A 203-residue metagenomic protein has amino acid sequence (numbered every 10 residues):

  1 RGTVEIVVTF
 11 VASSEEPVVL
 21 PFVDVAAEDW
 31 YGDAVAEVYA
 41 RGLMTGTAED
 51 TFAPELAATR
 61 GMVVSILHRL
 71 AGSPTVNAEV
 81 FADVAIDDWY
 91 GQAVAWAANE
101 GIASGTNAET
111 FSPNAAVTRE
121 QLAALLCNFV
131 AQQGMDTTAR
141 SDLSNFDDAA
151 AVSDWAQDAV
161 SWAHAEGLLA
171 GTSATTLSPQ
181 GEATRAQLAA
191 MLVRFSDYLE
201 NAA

Functional and structural regions predicted by a protein language model:
R1-G2: Solvent-exposed segments in extracellular or luminal domains encompassing
V7-G32, T45-A93, E100-E120, L126-Q157 (+2 more regions): Feature responds to low-complexity, polar/acidic, surface-exposed segments characteristic of secreted/exported proteins
S13-E16, V38, V63, A97 (+2 more regions): Interaction-mediating elements
D33-R41: Mature N-terminal segment immediately following signal peptide/propeptide cleavage in secreted/periplasmic
S153-A165, A189: Alpha-helical membrane segments in multi-pass integral membrane proteins
T184-M191: C-terminal/domain-terminus segments
